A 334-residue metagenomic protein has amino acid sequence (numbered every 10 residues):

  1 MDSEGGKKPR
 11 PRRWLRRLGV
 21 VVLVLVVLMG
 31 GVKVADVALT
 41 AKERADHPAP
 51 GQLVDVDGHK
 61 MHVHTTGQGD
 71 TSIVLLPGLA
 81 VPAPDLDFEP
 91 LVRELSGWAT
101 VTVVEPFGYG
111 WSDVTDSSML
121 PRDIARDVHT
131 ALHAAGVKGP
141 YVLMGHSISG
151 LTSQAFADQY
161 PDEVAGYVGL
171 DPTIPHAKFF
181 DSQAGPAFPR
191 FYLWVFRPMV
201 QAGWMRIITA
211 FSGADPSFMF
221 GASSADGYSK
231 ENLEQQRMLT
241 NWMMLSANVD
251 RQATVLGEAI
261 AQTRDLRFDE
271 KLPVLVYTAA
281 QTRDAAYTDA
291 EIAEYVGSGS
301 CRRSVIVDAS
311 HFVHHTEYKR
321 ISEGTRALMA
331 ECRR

Functional and structural regions predicted by a protein language model:
M1-I73, S96-A99, A293, C301 (+1 more regions): Alpha/beta-hydrolase fold catalytic core
H59, T65-W111: Conserved HGGG/HGGXW glycine-rich cap/lid loop of the alpha/beta-hydrolase fold
T66, P106-M144: Active-site loop/oxyanion-hole signature of alpha/beta-hydrolase fold enzymes
D85-D87, S112-S118, F179-F180: Conserved catalytic-core motifs of eukaryotic protein kinase domains, centered on the activation segment
G139-A184: Conserved hydrolase catalytic core segment
L170-A210: A catalytic-pocket lid/entrance helix-loop region that shapes and gates access to the active site across common
Y228-S298: Conserved serine/cysteine hydrolase catalytic core
S298-R334: Catalytic active-site module of serine/aspartate enzymes centered on a nucleophile-bearing elbow/loop
